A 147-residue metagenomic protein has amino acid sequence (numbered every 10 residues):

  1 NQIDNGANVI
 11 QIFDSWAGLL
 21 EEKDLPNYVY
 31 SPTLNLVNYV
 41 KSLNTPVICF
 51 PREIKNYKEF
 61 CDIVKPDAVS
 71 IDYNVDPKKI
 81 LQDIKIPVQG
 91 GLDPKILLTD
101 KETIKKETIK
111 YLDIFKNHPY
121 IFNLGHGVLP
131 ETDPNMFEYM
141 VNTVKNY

Functional and structural regions predicted by a protein language model:
N1-Y147: Active-site loop segments of alpha/beta catalytic cores
